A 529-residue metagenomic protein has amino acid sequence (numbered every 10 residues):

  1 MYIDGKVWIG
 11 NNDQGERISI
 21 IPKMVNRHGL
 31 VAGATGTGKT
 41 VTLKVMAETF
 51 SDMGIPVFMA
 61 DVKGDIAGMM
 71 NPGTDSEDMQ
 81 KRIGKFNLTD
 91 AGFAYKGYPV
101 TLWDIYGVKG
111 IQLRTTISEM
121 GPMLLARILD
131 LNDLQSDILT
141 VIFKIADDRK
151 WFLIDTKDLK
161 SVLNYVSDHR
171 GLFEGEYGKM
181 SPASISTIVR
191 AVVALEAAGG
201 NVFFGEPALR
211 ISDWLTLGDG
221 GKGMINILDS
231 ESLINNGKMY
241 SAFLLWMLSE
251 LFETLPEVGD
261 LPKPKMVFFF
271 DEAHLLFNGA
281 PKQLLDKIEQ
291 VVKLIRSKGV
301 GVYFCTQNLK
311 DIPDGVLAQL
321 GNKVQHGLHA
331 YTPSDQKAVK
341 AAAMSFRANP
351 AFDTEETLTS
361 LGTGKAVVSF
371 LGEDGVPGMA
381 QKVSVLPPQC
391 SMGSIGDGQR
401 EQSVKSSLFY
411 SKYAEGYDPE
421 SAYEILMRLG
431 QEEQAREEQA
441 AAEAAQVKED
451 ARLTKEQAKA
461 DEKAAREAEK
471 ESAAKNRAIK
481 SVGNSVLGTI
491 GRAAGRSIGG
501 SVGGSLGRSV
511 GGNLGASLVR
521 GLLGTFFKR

Functional and structural regions predicted by a protein language model:
M1-R17: N-terminal pre-Walker A segment at the start of P-loop NTPase domains
N12-D13, I18-N26, G220-G221, D260: Phosphate-binding P-loop
Q14, Q112-S118, L129, T357-A478 (+1 more regions): Conserved P-loop NTPase motor module
V31, T35, A280, L309: The conserved Walker
K39: Conserved lysine of the Walker
V45-A47, M70-G92, Q290-V376: Conserved ATP-driven motor cores of ASCE-family P-loop NTPases powering translocation/secretion/packaging/pilus
A47-V57, G64-Q290, S360-L361, A422: P-loop NTPase motor domains
Q457-R529: Long amphipathic alpha-helical segments used for membrane anchoring, targeting, substrate engagement, or oligomerization
